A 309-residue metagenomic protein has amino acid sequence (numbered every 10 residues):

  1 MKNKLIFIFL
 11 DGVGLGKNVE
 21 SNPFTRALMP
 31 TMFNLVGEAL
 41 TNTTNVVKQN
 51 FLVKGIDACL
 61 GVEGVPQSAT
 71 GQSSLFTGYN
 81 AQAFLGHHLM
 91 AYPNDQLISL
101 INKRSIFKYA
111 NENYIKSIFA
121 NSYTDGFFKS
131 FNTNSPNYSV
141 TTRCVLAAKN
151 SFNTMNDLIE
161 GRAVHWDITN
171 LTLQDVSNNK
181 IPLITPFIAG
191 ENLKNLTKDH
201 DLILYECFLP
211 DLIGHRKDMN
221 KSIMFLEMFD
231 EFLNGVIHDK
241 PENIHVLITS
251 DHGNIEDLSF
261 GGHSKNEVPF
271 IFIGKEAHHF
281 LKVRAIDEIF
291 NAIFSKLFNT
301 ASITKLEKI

Functional and structural regions predicted by a protein language model:
M1-I309: Feature captures the catalytic ectodomains and active-site-proximal regions of enzymes that hydrolyze or transfer
